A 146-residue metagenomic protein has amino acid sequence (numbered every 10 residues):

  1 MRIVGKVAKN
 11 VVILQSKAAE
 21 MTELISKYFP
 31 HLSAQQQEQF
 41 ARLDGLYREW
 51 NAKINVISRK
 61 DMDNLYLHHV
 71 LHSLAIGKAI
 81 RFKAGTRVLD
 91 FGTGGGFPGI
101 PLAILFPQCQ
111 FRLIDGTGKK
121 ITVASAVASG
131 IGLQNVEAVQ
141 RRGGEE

Functional and structural regions predicted by a protein language model:
M1-R59: N-terminal auxiliary segments of SAM/dcSAM-dependent transferases
I25-S26, Q37, D63, V88 (+1 more regions): Generic intrinsically disordered, low-complexity segments enriched for polar/acidic and small residues
P30-H31, H68, Q108, L113: Intrinsically disordered, low-complexity regions enriched in small/polar residues
E38, N64-L67, D115: A generic "alpha-helical surface" signal
V56-A84: SAM-dependent Rossmann-like transferase core, predominantly class I methyltransferases with a strong bias toward
L74-E146: Conserved SAM/SAH cofactor-binding pocket of Class I
